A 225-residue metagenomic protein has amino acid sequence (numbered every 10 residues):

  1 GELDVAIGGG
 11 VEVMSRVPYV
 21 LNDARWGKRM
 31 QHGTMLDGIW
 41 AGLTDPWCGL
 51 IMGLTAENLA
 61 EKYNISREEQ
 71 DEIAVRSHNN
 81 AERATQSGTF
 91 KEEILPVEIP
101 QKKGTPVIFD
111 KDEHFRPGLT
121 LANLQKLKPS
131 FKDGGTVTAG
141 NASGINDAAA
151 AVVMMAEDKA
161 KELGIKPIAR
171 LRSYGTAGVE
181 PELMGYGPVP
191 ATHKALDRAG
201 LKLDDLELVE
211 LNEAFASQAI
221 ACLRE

Functional and structural regions predicted by a protein language model:
E2, P18, A56, A60-Y63 (+8 more regions): Structural signal for hydrophobic packing residues in well-ordered secondary-structure cores of soluble enzyme domains
V5-N58: Flexible glycine-/small-residue-enriched beta->alpha junction loops that bind anionic phosphate/pyrophosphate groups
A6-G10, E69-R76, I94-I99, I165-T176 (+1 more regions): Beta-strand segments within the central parallel beta-sheet cores of soluble alpha/beta enzyme folds
R16-N22, F109, E182-M184: Short acidic, glycine/serine/threonine-rich loops at helix termini
L43-I51, E61-A74, G135-A150, R172-R198 (+1 more regions): Active-site pocket-shaping loop/turn-to-helix segments
E69-E162: N-terminal extracellular/periplasmic Venus flytrap/periplasmic-binding protein-like
E82-R83, A151-S173, Y186, P190-D197 (+1 more regions): Condensing-enzyme catalytic core of the thiolase-fold
